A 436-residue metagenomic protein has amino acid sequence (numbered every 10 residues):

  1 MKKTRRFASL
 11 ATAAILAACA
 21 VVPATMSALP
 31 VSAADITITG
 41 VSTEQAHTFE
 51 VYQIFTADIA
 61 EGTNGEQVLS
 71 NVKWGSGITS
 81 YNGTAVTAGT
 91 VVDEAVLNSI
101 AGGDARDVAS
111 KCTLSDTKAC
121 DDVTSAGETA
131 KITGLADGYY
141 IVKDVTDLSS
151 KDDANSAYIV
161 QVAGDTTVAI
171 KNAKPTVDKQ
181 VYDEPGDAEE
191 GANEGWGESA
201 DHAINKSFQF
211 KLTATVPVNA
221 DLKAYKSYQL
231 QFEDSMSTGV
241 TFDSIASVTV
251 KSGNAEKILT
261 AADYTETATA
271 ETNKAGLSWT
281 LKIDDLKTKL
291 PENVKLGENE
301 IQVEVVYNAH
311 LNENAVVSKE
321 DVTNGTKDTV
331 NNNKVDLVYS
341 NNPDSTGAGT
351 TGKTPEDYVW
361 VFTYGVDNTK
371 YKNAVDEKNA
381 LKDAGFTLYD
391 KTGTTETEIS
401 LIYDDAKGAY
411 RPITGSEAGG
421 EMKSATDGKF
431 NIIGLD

Functional and structural regions predicted by a protein language model:
K2-D436: Solvent-exposed loop/turn and edge beta-strand elements of beta-rich ligand-binding domains
